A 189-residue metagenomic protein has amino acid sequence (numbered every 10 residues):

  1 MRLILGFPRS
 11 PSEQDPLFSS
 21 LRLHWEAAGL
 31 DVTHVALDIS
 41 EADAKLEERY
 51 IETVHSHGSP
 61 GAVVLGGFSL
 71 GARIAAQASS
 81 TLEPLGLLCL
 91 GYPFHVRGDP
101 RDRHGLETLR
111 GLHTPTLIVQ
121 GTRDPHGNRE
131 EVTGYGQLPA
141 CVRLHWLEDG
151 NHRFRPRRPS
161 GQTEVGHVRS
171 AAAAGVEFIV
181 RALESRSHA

Functional and structural regions predicted by a protein language model:
M1-E41: Short, surface-exposed "cap/lid" segments of acyl-processing enzymes
P16-L17, D38-G58, Q77: Alpha/beta-hydrolase active-site loop
V64-L65, L87: Conserved alpha/beta-hydrolase fold motif
G66-A75: Gly/Ala-rich beta-loop-alpha elbow adjacent to hydrolase catalytic centers
E83-G98: A conserved short beta-strand
G111-H113, I118-Q120, D124, L147: Short beta-strand/loop motif that positions the catalytic acidic residue of the alpha/beta-hydrolase fold
P125-E131: Conserved alpha/beta-hydrolase "acid-adjacent" motif
V142-A189: C-terminal catalytic histidine-bearing segment of alpha/beta-hydrolase fold enzymes
